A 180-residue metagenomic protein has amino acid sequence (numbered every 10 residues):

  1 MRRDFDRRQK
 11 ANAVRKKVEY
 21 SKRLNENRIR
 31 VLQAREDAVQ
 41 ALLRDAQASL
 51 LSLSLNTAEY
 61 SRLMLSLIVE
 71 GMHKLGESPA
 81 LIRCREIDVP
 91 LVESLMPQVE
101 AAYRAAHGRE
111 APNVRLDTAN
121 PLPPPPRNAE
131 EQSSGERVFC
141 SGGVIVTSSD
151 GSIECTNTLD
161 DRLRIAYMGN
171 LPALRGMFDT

Functional and structural regions predicted by a protein language model:
M1-N25, I29-E36, Q40, R44 (+1 more regions): Amphipathic heptad-repeat coiled-coil alpha-helices used as elongated oligomerization/stalk/scaffold segments in large
I29-T180: Elongated, mostly alpha-helical coiled-coil "stalk/stator" tethers of large membrane protein machines
